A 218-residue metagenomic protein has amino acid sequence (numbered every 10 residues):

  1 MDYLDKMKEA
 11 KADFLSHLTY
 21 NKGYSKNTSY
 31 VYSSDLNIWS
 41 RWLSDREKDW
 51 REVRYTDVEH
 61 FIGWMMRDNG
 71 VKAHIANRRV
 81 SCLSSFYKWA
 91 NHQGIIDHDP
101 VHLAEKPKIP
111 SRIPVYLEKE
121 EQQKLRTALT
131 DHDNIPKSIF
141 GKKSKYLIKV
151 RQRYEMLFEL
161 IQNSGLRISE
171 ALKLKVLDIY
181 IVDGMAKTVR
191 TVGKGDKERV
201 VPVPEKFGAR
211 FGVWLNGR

Functional and structural regions predicted by a protein language model:
M1-R218: Conserved catalytic core of the tyrosine transesterase superfamily
